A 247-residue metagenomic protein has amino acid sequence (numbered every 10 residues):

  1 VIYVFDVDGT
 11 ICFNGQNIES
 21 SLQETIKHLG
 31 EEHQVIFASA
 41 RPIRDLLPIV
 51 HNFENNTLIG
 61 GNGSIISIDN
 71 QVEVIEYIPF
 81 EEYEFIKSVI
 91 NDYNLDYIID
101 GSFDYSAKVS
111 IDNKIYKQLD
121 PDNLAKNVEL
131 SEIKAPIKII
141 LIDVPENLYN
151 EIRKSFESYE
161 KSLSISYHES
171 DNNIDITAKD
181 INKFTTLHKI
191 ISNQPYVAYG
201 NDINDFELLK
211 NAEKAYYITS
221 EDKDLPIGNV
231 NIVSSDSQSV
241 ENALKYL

Functional and structural regions predicted by a protein language model:
V1-N17, F37, L209: Asp-based phosphoryl-transfer active-site loop
Y3, V35, L58, Y196 (+2 more regions): Short, well-ordered beta-strand core segments
N14-N113: Active-site phosphate-binding/coordination module
R41-I43, G63, I203-N204, I218-K223: Short, polar loop motifs at secondary-structure junctions
I49-N52, S67-I68, E207-N211, D222-N229: Short loop/helix-cap segments at secondary-structure boundaries that form the rim of catalytic
N55-N62, K117-D120, A215-T219, V233-S234: Short hydrophobic/aromatic-enriched beta-strand-loop microsegments
L95, D100-N211: Conserved acidic, metal-coordinating active-site core of Asp-based, Mg2+-dependent phosphoryl-transfer enzymes
A215-L247: Asp-based, Mg2+/Mn2+-dependent phosphohydrolase catalytic module
